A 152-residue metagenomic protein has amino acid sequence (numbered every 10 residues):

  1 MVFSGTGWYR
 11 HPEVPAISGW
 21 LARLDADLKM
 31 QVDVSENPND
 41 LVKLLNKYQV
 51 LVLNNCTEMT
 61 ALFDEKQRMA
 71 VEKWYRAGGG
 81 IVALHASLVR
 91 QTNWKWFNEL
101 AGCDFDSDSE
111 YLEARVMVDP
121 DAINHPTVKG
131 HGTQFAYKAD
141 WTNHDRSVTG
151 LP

Functional and structural regions predicted by a protein language model:
M1-Y48: Aromatic-Pro/Gly-enriched surface loop or interdomain linker that acts as a lid/target-recognition segment
V2-F3, L45-W94: Short alpha-beta junction capping motif
E13, I17-L21, Q67-A70, N93 (+1 more regions): Stable alpha-helical elements in mature extracytoplasmic
W20-L28, N54, W74-A77, L100: Structured segments of extracytoplasmic/periplasmic soluble domains in secreted or envelope-associated proteins
D25, L84-P152: An acidic, glycine-rich "communication" segment
K29-Q31, G78, G150: A generic structural signal for alpha->beta connector loops
N37-D40, R68-M69, W141-T142: A generic local structural motif
